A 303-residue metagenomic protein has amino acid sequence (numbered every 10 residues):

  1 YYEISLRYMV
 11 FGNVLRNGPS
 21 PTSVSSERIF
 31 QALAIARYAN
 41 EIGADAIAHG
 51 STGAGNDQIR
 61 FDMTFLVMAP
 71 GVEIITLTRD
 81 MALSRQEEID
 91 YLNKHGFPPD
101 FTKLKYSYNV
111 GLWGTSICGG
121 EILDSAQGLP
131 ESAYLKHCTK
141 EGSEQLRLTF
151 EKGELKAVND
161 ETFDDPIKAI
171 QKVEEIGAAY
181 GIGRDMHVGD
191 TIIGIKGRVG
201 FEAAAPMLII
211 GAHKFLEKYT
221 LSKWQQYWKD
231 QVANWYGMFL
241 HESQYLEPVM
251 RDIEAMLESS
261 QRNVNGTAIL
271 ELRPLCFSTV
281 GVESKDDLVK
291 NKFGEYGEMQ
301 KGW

Functional and structural regions predicted by a protein language model:
Y1-W303: Nucleotide-activated chemistry modules centered on ATP-dependent adenylation/adenylyltransferase
